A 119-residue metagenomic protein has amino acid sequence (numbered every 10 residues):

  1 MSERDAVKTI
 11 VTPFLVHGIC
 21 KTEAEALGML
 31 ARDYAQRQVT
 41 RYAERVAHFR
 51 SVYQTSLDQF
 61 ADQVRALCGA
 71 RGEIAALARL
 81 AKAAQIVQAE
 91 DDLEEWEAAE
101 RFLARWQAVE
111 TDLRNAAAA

Functional and structural regions predicted by a protein language model:
S2-A119: Extended, charge-rich alpha-helical interface modules
